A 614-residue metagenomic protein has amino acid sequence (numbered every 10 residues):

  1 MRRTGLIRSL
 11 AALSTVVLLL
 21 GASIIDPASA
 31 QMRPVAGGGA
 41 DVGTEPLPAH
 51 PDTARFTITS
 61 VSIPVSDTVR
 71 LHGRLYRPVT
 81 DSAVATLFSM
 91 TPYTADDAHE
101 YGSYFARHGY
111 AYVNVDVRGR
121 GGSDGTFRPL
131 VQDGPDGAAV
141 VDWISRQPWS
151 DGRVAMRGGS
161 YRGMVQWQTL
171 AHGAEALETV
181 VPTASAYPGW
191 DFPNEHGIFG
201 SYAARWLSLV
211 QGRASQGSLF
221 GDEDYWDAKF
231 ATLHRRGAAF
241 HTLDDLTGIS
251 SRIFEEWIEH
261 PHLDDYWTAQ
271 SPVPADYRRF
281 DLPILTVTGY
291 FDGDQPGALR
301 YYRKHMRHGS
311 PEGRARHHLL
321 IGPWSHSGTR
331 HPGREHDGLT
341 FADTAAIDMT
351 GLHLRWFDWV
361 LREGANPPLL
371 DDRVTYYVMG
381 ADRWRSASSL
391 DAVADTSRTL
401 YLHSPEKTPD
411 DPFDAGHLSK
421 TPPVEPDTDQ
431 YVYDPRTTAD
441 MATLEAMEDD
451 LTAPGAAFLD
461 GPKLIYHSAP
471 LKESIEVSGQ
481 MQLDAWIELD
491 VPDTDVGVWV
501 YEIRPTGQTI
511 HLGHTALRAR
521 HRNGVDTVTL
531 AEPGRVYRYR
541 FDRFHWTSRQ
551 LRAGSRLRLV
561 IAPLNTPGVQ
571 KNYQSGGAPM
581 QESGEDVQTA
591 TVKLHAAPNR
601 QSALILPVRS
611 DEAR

Functional and structural regions predicted by a protein language model:
A11-S23: Bacterial N-terminal signal peptides
L19, Q31-D41, P46, T57-S62 (+5 more regions): Glycine/threonine-rich phosphate-binding loop and adjacent beta-strand/alpha-helix elements that clamp
P46, R107, A171-R279: Accessory cap/linker subdomain of secreted extracellular hydrolases
S66-R77: A short loop-to-beta-strand scaffold at the N-terminal edge of the catalytic core in hydrolase folds
P78-R146, R330-F341, D460, P492 (+3 more regions): Cap/lid segment of the alpha/beta-hydrolase catalytic domain
P148-Y161: Alpha/beta-hydrolase fold nucleophile elbow
T286-T288: Short beta-strand/loop motif that positions the catalytic acidic residue of the alpha/beta-hydrolase fold
P296-H317: Active-site-adjacent alpha-helix of alpha/beta-hydrolase-fold enzymes
